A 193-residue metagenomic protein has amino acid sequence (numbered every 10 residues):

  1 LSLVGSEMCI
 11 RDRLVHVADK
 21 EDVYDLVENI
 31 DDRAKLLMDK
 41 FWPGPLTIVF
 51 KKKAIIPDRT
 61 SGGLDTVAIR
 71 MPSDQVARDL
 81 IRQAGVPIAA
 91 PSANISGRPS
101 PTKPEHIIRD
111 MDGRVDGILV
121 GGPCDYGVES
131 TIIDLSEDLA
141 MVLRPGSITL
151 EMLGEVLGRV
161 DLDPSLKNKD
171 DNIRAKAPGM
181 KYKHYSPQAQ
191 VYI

Functional and structural regions predicted by a protein language model:
L1-G5: Extracellular interaction modules
S6-I193: Active-site-adjacent structural elements in enzyme catalytic cores
